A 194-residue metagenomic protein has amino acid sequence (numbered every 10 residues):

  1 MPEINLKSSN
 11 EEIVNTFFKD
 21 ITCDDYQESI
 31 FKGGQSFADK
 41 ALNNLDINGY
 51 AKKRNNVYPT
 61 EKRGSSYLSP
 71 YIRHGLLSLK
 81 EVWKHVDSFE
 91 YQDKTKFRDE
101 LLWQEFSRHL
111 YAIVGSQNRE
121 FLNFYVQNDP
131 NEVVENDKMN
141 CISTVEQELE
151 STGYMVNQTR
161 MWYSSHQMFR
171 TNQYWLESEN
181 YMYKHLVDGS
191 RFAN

Functional and structural regions predicted by a protein language model:
M1-D129, N140, T144: Glycine/tryptophan-enriched, flexible segments
S66-S69, E105, P130, N140-E148 (+2 more regions): Contiguous, well-ordered alpha-helical segments that form the cores/surfaces of helical PPI scaffolds
S88, F169-N172, D188: Short, well-ordered loop/turn and helix-capping segments at boundaries between secondary-structure elements and domains
L110-A112, N172-E177: Short, solvent-exposed secondary-structure capping/transition elements
V134-K138: Short, charged, amphipathic alpha-helices and their helix-cap/turn boundaries
L186-N194: C-terminal, helix-dominated tail/subdomain
